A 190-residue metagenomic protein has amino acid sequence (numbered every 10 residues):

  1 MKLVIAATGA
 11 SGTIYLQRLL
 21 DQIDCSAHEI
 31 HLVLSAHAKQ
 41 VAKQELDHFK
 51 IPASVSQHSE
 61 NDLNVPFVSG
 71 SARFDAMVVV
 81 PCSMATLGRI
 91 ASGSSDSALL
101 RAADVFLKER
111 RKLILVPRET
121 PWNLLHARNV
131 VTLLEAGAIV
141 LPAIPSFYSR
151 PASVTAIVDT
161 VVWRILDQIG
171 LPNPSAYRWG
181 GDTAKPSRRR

Functional and structural regions predicted by a protein language model:
M1-R190: A cross-family phosphate/adenosyl-ligand binding-site feature
